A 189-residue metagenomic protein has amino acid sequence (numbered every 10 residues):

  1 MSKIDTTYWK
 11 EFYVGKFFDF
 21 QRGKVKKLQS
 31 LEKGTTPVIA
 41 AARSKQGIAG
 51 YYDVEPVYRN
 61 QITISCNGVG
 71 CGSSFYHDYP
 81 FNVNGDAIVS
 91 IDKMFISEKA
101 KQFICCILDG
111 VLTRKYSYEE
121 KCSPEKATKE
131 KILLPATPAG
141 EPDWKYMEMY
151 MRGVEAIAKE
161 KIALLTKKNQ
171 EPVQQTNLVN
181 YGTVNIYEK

Functional and structural regions predicted by a protein language model:
M1-K24, L28-R43, P138-K189: Non-catalytic DNA-recognition/assembly elements of restriction-modification systems
Y8, K33, Y58, P124-K126: A short, polar/charged loop/turn motif at coil->beta-strand junctions and beta-hairpin connectors
E11-V14, V38, I64-C66, F75 (+3 more regions): General detector of folded, globular domains
Q29-S30, E55, P80-F81, K121-S123: Sterically constrained small-residue positions within well-ordered secondary structures of folded domains
S44-K45, G50-I104: A short beta-sheet element
D86-A87, D92, I104-T137, L165: Glycine-anchored helix-breaking recognition loops at helix->coil/strand junctions
K99, F103, E125, P142 (+1 more regions): Residues forming well-ordered secondary-structure scaffolds
